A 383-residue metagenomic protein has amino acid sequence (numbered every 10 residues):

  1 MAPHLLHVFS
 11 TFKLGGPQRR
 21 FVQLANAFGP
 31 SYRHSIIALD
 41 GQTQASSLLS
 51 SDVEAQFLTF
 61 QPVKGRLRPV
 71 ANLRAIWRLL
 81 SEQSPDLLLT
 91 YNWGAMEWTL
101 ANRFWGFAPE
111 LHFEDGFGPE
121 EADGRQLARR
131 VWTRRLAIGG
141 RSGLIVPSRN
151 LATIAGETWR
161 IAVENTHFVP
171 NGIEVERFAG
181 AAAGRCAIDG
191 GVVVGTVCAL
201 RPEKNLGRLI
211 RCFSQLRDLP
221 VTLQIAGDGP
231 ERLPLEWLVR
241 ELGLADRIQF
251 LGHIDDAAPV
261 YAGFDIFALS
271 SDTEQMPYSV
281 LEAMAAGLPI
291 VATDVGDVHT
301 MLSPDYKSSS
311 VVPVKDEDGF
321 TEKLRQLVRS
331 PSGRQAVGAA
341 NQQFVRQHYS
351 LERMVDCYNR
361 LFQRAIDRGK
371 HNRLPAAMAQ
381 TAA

Functional and structural regions predicted by a protein language model:
H7-G15, R19-R68, G229-P230: N-terminal strand-loop element at the rim of the active site of nucleotide-sugar-dependent glycosyltransferases
G15-Q23, V192, T196-Q215, P230-W237 (+3 more regions): A conserved mid-protein helix/loop that constitutes part of the nucleotide-sugar donor-binding site
S31-H34, L206, I210-F250: A conserved nucleotide-sugar
T90-M96, E114: Short His-centered aromatic/hydrophobic patch
N150, G172: Carbohydrate-associated surface elements
H253, D272: Aromatic "clamp/platform" in nucleotide-sugar-dependent glycosyltransferases that forms part of the donor/acceptor
P289-A292, L302: Short hydrophobic beta-strand element within catalytic cores of glycosyltransferases and related nucleotide-activated
P304-D318, Q326-P331: Conserved acidic donor-binding segment of nucleotide-sugar-dependent glycosyltransferases
